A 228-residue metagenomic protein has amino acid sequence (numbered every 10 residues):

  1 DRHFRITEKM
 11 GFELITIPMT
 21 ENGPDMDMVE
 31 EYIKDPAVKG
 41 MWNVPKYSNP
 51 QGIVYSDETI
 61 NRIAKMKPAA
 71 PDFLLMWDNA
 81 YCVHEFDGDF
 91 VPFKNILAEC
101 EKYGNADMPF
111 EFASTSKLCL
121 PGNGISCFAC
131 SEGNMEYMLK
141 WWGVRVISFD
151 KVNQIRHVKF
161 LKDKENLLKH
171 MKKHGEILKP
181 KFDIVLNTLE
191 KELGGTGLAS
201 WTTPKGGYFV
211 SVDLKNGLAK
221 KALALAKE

Functional and structural regions predicted by a protein language model:
D1, N22, K46-N49, A80-V83 (+5 more regions): Short, solvent-exposed loop/turn segments at secondary-structure junctions
D1-F12, D27: Substrate-binding/gating loop at the entrance of the active-site cleft, primarily in PLP-dependent aminotransferase-like
E13-E21: Short beta-strand->loop structural element characteristic of the AMP-binding/adenylate-forming
M26-P36, S48, I53-L75, N79-P121: Active-site pre-lysine segment of PLP-dependent enzymes
W42-P45, M76-N79, A113, C127-A129 (+2 more regions): Short beta-strand segments
A98-K179, K191: Conserved core segment of the aminotransferase class I/II
N134-M135, L139, F209-E228: Conserved C-terminal alpha-helix-loop-beta "cap" of PLP-dependent enzymes that closes/shapes the active-site mouth
K172-L186, L198-D213, K227: Conserved glycine-rich beta-strand-loop-beta hairpin in the small C-terminal domain of fold type I
